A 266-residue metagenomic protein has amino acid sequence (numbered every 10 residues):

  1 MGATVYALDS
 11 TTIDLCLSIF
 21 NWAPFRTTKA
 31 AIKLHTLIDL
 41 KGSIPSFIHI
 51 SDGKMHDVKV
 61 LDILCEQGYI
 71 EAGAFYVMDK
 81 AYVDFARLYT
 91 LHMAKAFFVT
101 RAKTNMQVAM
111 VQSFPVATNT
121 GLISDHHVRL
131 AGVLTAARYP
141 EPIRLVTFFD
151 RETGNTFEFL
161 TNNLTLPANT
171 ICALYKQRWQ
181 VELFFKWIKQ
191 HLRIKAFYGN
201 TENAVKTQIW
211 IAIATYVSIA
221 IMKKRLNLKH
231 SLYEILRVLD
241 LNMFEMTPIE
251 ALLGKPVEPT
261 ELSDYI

Functional and structural regions predicted by a protein language model:
M1-N21, T28-I266: Single, function-defining residue in the core of a domain
